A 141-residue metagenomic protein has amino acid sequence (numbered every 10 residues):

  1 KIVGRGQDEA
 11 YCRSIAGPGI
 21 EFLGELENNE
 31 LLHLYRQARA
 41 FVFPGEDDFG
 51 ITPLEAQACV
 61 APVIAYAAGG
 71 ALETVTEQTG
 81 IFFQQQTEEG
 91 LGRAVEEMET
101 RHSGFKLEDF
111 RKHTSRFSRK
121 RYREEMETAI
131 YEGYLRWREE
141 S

Functional and structural regions predicted by a protein language model:
A10-N29: Nucleotide-activated donor-binding/catalytic signature segment of Leloir-type glycosyltransferases, i.e., the conserved
G24-E25, E77, I81-E89, E97-S103: Conserved acidic donor-binding segment of nucleotide-sugar-dependent glycosyltransferases
L31-L32, G50, G69-T74: Short glycine/proline-enriched, acidic/aromatic patches that form the donor-sugar handling elements
H33-A38, M126: Short alpha-helical donor nucleotide-sugar binding micro-motif in glycosyltransferases
R36-D48, A61: Acidic donor-binding loop of glycosyltransferase active sites
E46, A61, A65-L72, Q85-T87: Short glycine-rich donor-binding/catalytic loop of glycosyltransferases that coordinates the nucleotide-sugar
E55, A68-F82: Short acidic/histidine- and often glycine-rich active-site loop of Leloir-type glycosyltransferases that engages
Q86, S103-E140: A charged, aromatic-enriched C-terminal amphipathic alpha-helix characteristic of glycosyltransferases across folds
